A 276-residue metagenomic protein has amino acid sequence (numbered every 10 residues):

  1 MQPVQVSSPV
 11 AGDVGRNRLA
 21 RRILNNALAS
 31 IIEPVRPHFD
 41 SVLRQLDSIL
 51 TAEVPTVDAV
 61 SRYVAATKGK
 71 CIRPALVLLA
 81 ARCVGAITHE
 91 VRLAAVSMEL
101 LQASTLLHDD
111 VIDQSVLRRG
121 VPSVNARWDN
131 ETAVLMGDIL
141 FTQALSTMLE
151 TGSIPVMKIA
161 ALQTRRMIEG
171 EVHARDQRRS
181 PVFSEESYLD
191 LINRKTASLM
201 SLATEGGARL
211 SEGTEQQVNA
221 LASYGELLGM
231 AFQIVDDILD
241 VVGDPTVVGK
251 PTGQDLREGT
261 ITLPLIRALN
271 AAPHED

Functional and structural regions predicted by a protein language model:
M1-S48: N-terminal amphipathic/basic leader segments beginning at the initiator methionine
E33-D40, D47-H274: Mg2+-dependent prenyl diphosphate-binding active-site environment of isoprenoid biosynthetic enzymes
